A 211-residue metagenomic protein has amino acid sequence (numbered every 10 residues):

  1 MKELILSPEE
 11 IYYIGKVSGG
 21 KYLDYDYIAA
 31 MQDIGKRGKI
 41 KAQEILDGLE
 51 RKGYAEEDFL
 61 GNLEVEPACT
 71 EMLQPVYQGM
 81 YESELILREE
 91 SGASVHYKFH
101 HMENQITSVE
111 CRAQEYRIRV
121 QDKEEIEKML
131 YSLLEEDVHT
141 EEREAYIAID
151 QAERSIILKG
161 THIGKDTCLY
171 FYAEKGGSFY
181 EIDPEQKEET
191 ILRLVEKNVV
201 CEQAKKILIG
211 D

Functional and structural regions predicted by a protein language model:
K2-E9, L23-M31, R37, L63-D211: Non-catalytic recognition/regulatory regions in large multidomain proteins
I40, E44: Short, well-structured alpha-helical interface segments that form or flank functional binding sites
L46, E50-G61: A short, conserved structural fragment
